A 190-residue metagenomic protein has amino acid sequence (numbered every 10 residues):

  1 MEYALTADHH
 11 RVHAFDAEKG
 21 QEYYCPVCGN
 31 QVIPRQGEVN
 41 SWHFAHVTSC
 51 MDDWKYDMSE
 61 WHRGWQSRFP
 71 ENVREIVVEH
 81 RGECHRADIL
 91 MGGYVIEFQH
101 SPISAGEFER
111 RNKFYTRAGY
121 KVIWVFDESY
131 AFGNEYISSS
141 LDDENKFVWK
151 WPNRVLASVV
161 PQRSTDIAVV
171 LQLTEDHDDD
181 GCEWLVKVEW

Functional and structural regions predicted by a protein language model:
M1-Y24, F132-W190: Non-catalytic C-terminal interaction segments of nucleic acid-processing enzymes
V12-A17, Y24, G29-P34, E60-R110 (+4 more regions): Active-site metal-binding core of divalent-cation-utilizing nuclease and nuclease-like domains
E22, P26, V39-D52: Cysteine-rich micro-motifs
Q36-H43, M58-H62: Short cysteine/histidine-rich zinc-coordinating motifs and their immediately flanking basic loops
M51-K55, F98: Short gly/ser-rich anion-binding loops that grip negatively charged ligand groups
T116: Anion (oxyanion) recognition and catalysis
G119-Y120: Short phosphate-binding/catalytic loops that engage adenosine nucleotides
